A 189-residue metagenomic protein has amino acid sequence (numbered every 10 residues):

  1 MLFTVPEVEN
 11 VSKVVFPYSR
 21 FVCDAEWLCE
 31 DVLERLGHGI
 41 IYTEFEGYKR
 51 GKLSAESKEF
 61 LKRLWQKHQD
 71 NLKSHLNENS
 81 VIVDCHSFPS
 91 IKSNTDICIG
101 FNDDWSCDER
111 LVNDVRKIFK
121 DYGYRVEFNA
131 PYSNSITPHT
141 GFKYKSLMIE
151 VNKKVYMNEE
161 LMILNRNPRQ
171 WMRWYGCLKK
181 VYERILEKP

Functional and structural regions predicted by a protein language model:
M1-I82, S87-P189: N-terminal catalytic or cofactor-binding beta/alpha core of small enzyme domains
